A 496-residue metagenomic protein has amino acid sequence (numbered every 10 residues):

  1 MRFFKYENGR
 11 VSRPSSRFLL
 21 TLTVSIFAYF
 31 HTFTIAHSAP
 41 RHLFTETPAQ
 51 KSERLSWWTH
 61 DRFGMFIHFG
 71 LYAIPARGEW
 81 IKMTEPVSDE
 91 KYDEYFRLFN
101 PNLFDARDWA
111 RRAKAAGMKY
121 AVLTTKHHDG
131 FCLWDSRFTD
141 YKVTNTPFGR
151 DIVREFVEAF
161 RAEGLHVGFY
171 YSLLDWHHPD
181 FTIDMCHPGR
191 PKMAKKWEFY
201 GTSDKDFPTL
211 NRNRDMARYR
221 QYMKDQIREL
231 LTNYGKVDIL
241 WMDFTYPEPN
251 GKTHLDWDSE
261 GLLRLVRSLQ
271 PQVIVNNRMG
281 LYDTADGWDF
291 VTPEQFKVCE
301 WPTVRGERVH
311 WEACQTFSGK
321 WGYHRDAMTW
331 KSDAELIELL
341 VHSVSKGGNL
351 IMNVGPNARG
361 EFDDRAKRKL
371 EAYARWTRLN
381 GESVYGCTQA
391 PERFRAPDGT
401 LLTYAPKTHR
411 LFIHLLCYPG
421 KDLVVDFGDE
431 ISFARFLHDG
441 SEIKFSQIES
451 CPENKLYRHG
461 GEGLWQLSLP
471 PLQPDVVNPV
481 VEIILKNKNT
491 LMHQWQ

Functional and structural regions predicted by a protein language model:
F3-F4: Short, aromatic- and cysteine-enriched interfacial helices/patches that mediate contacts at lipid membranes
E7, L20-L22, V477: Generic short amphipathic/hydrophobic targeting helices enriched at N-termini, encompassing Sec-type signal peptides
R13-S15: Short, low-complexity intrinsically disordered segments enriched in A/P/G/S/L with frequent Arg, especially at protein
R17, T32-T34, L71: Intrinsic structural disorder/low-complexity segments
L19-T32: Bacterial N-terminal signal peptides
H37-Q496: Mature catalytic domains of secreted/periplasmic carbohydrate-active enzymes
